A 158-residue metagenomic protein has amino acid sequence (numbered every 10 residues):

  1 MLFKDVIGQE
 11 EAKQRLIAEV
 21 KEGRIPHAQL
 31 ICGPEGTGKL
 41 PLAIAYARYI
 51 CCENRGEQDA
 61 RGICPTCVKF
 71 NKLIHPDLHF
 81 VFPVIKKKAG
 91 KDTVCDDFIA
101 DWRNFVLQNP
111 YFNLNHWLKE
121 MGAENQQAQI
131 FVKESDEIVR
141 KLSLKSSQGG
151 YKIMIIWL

Functional and structural regions predicted by a protein language model:
L2-W157: Clamp-loader machinery-focused feature within the broader ASCE/P-loop NTPase space
